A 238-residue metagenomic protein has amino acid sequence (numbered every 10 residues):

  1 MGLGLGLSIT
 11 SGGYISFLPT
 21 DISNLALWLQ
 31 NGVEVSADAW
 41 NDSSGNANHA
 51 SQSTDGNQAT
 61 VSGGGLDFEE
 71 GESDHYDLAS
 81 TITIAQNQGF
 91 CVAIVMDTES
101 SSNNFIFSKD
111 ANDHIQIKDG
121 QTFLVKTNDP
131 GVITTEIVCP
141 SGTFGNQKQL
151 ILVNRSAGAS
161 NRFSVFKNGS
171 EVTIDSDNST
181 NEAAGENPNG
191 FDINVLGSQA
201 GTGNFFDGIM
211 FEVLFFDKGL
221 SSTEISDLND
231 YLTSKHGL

Functional and structural regions predicted by a protein language model:
M1-G71, I225-L238: Extracytoplasmic low-complexity segments
T20-N24, N146, N204, G208: Structured loop/turn residues at beta-strand edges in well-structured enzyme cores
L27-N31, A37, D42, F90-S100 (+4 more regions): Short hydrophobic/aromatic patches on beta-strands that form ligand-binding or substrate-lining surfaces
L29, D175-D177, G219: Short hydrophobic alpha-helix segments
Q30-V33, D110, N128, Q199 (+1 more regions): Active-site-proximal beta-strand/loop segments in catalytic clefts of secreted hydrolases
N46-S73, I84, V92-S102, K109-A183: Extracellular glycan-interaction surfaces
Y76-A79, I106-F107, G197: Beta-strand-rich extracellular passenger or scaffold domains
E186-F211, F215, L220: Extracellular glycan-interaction patches encoded by glycine-rich segments
